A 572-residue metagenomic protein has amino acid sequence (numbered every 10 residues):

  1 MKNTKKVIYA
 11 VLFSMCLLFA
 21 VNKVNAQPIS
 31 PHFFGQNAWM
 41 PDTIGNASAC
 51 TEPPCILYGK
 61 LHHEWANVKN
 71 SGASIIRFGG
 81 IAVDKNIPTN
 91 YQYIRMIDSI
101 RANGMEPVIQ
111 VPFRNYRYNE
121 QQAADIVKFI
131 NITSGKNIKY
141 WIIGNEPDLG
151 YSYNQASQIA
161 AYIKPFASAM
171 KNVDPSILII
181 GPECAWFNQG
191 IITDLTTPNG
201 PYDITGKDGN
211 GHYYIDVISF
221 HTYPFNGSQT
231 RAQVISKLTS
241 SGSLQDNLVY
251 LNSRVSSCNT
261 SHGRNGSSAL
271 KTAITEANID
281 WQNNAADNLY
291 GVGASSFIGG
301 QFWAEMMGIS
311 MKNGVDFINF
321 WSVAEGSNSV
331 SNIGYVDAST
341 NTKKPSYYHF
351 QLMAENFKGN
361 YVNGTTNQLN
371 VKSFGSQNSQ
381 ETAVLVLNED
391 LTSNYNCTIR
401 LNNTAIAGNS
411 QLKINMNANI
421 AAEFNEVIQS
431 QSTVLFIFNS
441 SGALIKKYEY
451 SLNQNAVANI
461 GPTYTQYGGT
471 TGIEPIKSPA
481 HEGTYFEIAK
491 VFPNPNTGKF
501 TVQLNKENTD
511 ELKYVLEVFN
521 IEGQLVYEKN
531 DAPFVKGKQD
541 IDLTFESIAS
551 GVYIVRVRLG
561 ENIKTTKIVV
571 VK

Functional and structural regions predicted by a protein language model:
A10-A20: Bacterial N-terminal signal peptides
Q27-D216: N-terminal catalytic cores of secreted or lumenal carbohydrate-active enzymes
A123, A156-I298, N313: Noncatalytic carbohydrate-binding groove/subsite architecture in carbohydrate-active enzymes
I274, I279-M353, F357, Y361-V371: Aromatic/acidic polysaccharide-binding cleft in carbohydrate-active enzymes
N367-I406, Q431: Carbohydrate-binding surface patches
T392-A418, L512-V518: Beta-strand-rich binding/interaction modules
E423-T471, G551: C-terminal beta-strand-rich structural cap/linker in extracellular carbohydrate-active enzymes
K477-F492, N496-K572: C-terminal outer-membrane/trafficking sorting elements
